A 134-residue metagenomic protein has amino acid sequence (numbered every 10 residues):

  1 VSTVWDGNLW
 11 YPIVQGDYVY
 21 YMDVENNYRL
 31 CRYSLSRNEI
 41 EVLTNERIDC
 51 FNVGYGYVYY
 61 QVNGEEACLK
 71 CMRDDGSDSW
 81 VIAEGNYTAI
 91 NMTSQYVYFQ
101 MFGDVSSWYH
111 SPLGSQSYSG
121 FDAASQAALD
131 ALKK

Functional and structural regions predicted by a protein language model:
V1-W5, N38-T44, D78-A83: A short beta-strand motif characteristic of beta-propeller blades
D6-G16, N45-Y55, G85-S94, A127-K133: Repeated scaffold domains used in trafficking and secretory/extracellular systems, primarily beta-propellers
Y20-M22, Y59-Q61, Y98-Q100: Residue position within the beta-strands of beta-propeller blades
R29-C31, C68-K70, S107-Y109: A short loop-to-beta-strand structural motif that recurs across blades of beta-propeller domains
Y33-N38, M72-S77, P112-G114: Short loop/turn segments that connect beta-strands within beta-propeller blades
N91-K134: Blade-level signature of beta-propeller repeat domains, shared across WD40, Kelch, NHL, RCC1 and BNR/Asp-box propellers
